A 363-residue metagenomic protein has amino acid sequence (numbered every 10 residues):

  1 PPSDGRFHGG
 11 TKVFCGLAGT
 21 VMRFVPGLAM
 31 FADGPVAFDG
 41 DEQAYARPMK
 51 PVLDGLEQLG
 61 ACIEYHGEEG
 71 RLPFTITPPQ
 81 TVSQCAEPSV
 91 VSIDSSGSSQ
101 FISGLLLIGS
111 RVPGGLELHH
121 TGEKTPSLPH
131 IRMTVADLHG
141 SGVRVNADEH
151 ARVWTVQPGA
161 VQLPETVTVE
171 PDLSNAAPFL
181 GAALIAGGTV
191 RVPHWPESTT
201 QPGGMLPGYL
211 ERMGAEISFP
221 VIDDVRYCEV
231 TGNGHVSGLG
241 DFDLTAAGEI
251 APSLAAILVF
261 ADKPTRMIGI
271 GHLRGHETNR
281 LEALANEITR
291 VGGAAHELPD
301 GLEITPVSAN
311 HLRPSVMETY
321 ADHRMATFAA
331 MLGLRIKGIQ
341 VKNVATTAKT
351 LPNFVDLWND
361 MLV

Functional and structural regions predicted by a protein language model:
P1-V363: Short, structured segments at the rim of ligand-binding sites
